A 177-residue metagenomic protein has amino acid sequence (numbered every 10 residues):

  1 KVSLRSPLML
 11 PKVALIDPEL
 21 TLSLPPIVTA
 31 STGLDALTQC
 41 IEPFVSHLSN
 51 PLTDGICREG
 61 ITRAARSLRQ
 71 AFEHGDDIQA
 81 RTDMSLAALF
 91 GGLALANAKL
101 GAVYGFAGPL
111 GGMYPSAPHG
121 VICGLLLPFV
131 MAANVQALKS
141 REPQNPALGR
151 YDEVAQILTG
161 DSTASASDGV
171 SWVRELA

Functional and structural regions predicted by a protein language model:
K1-S49, P146-E153: A glycine/threonine-rich phosphate-anchoring loop and its flanking beta-alpha core in nucleotide/phosphate-binding
K12-A14, D35, G92, V121-G124: Structural motif
A30-F90, A94: C-terminal and late-domain segments of enzyme folds
T38, F44, S49, S85 (+5 more regions): Glycine-rich flexible loops
G55-E59, R63, D83-L86, G105-G108 (+2 more regions): Amphipathic alpha-helical interaction segments
L89-G120: Glycine-rich phosphate/pyrophosphate-binding beta-alpha loops
G120-A177: Gly/Pro-rich interdomain helix-loop hinge
